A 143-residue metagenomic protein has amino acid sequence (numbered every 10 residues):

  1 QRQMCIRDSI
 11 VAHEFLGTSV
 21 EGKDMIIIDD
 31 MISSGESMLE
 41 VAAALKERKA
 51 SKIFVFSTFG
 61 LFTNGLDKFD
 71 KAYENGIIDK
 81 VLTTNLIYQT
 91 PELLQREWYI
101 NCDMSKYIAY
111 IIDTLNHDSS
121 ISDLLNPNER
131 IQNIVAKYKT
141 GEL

Functional and structural regions predicted by a protein language model:
Q1-I6: Short, small-residue-biased leader/transition segments that mark boundaries at the very start of proteins
R7-R96: PRPP/pyrophosphate-binding module of the type I phosphoribosyltransferase fold
N64-L143: Acidic, metal-coordinating catalytic segment for phosphate/diphosphate chemistry, firing primarily on the Nudix
